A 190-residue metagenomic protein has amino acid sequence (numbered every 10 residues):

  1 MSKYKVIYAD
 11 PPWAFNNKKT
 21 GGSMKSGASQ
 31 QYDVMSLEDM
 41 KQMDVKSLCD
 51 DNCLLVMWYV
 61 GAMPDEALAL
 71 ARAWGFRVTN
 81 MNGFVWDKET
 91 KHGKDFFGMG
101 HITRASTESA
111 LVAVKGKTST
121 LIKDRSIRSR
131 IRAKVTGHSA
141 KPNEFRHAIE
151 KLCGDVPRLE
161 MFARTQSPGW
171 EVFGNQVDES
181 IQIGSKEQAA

Functional and structural regions predicted by a protein language model:
M1-A190: Class I S-adenosyl-L-methionine-dependent methyltransferase catalytic core
